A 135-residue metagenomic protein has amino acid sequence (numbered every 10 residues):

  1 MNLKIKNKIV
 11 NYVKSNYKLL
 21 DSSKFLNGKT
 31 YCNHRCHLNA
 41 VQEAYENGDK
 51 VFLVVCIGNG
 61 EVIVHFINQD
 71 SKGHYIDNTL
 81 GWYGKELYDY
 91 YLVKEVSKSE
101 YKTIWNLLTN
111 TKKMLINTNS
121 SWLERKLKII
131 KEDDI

Functional and structural regions predicted by a protein language model:
M1-I135: A structural boundary/capping signal
